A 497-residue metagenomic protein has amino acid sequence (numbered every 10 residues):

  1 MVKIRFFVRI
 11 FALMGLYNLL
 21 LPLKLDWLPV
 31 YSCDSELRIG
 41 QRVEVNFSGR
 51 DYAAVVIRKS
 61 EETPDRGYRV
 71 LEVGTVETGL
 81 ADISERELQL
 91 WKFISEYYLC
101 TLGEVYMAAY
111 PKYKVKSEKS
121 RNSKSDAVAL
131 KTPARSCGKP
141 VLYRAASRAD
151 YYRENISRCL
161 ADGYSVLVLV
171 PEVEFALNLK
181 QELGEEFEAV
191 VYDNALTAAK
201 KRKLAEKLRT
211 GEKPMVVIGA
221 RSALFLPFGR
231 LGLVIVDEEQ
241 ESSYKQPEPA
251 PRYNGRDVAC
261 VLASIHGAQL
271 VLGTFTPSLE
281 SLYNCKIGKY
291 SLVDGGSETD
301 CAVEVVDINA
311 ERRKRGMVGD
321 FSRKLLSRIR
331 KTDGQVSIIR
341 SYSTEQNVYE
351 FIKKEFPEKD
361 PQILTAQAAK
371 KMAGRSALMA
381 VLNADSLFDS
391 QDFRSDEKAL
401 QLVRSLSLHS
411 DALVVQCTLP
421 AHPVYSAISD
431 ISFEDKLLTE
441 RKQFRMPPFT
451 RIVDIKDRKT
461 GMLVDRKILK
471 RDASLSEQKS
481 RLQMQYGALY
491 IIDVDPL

Functional and structural regions predicted by a protein language model:
M1-E304, N309-G316, S327-D333, Y342-T344 (+5 more regions): Accessory, non-ATPase domains that flank or precede helicase/AAA+ motor cores in DNA-metabolism machines
R42, F47, P277, R323-S337 (+2 more regions): C-terminal helicase module of SF1/SF2 nucleic-acid helicases/translocases
R86-Q89, D320, K324, F351 (+1 more regions): Generic recognition of stable, solvent-exposed alpha-helical segments in well-folded globular domains
K289-D294, E358-K359, K459: Short secondary-structure junctions
S341-Q362: Conserved helicase/translocase motor-coupling segment
